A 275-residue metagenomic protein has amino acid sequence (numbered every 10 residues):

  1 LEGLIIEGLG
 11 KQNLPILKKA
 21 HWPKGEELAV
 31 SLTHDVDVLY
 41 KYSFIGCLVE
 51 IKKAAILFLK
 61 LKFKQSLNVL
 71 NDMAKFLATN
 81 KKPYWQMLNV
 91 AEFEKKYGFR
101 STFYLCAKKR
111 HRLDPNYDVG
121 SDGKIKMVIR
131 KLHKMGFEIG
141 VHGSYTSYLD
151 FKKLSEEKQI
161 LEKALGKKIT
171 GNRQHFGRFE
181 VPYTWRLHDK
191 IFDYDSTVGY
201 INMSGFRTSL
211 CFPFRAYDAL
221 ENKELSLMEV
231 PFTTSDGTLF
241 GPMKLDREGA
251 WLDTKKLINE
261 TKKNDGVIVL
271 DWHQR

Functional and structural regions predicted by a protein language model:
L1-N13: Solvent-exposed alpha-helical segments and adjacent loops that form catalytic or protein-interaction surfaces
G8, I16-K24, S31, D37-K60 (+3 more regions): Active-site-adjacent pocket scaffolds in enzyme catalytic domains
N13-K19, W85-N89: Short alpha-helical segments and helix-capping/turn motifs at coil-helix boundaries
K24-E27, L132-H133: Short hydrophobic "helix-edge" motifs at membrane interfaces and signal-peptide entry regions
V30-L32, I139: Residue-level marker for buried hydrophobic side chains located in beta-strands that build the well-ordered beta-sheet
D35, L270: Divalent metal-coordination and catalytic microenvironments
V38-Y42, Q65-N68, W85-E180, Q274: Metal-dependent polysaccharide deacetylase catalytic core of the NodB/CE4 family, i.e., the active-site-bearing domain
F232-S235, D271-R275: Short, loop-centered acidic/histidine patches that primarily coordinate divalent metals
